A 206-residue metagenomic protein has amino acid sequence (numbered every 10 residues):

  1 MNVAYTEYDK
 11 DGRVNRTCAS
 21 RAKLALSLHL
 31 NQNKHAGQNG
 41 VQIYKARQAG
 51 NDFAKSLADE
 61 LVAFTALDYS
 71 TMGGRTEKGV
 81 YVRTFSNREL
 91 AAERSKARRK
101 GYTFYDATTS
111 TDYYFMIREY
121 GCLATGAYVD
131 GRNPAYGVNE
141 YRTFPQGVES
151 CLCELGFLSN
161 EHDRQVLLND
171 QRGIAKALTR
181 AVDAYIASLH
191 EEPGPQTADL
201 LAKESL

Functional and structural regions predicted by a protein language model:
M1-L206: Active-site-proximal helix/loop segments of hydrolytic enzymes
